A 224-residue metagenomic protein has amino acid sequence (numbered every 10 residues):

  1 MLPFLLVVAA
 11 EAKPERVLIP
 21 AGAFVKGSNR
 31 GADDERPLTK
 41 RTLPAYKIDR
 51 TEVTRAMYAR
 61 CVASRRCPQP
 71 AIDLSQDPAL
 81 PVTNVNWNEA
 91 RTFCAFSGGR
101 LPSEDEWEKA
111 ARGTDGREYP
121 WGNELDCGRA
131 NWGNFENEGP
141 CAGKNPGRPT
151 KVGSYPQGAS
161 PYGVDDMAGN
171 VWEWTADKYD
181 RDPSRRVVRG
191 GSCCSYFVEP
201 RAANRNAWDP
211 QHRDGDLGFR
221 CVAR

Functional and structural regions predicted by a protein language model:
M1-L5: Bacterial N-terminal signal peptides
V7-A10: Cleavable N-terminal signal peptides
A12-Q69, N84-N88, G169: A short glycine-rich, aromatic-capped structural motif
L18-I19, V25, N29-R30, D73-Q76 (+1 more regions): Functional-site microenvironments in short loops/helix caps that host divalent-cation chemistry
G215-R224: Short, structured beta-strand segments at or near domain termini in extracellular proteins/domains
